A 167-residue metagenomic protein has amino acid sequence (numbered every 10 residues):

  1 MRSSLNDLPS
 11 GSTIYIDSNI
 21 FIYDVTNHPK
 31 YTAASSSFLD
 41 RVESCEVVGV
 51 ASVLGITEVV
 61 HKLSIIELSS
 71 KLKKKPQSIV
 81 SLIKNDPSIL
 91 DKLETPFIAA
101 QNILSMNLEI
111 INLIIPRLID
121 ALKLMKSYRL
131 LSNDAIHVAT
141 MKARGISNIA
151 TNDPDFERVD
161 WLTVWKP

Functional and structural regions predicted by a protein language model:
M1-G55, K62-S78, R144: Short, well-structured N-terminal submotif of metal-dependent ribonuclease cores
M1-P9, T13, S127, V138-P167: Acidic, PIN/NYN-like endoribonuclease modules and their adjacent C-terminal/linker elements
R2-S3, L93-E94, I98-N148: Active-site neighborhoods of divalent-metal-dependent phosphate/nucleic-acid chemistry enzymes
I16, V50-A51, N112, S132 (+1 more regions): Short beta-strand scaffold positions
S44-E46, M106-N107, V159: Structured helix-beta-strand junction loops
G55, R117, H137, D155-F156: Alpha-helix capping/helix-boundary segments
S81-E94: A short acidic, glycine-rich active-site loop that binds or catalyzes chemistry on phosphate/adenosine moieties
